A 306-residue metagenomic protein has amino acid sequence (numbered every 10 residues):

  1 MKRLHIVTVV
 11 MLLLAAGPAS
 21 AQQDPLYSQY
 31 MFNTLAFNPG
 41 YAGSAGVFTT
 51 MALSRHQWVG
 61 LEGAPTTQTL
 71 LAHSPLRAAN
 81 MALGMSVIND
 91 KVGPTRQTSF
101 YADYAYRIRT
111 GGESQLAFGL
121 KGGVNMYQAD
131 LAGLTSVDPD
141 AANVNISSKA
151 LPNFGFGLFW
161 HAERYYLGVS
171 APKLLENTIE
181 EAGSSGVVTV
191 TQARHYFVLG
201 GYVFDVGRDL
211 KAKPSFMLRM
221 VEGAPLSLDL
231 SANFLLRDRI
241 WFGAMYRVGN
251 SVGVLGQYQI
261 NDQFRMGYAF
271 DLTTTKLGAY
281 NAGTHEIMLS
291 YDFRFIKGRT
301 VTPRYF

Functional and structural regions predicted by a protein language model:
M1-V7: Bacterial N-terminal signal peptides that target proteins for export
V7-A16: Bacterial N-terminal signal peptides
G17-A21: Sec/Tat signal peptide C-region and signal peptidase I cleavage site
Q22-F306: Subset of outer-membrane beta-barrel
